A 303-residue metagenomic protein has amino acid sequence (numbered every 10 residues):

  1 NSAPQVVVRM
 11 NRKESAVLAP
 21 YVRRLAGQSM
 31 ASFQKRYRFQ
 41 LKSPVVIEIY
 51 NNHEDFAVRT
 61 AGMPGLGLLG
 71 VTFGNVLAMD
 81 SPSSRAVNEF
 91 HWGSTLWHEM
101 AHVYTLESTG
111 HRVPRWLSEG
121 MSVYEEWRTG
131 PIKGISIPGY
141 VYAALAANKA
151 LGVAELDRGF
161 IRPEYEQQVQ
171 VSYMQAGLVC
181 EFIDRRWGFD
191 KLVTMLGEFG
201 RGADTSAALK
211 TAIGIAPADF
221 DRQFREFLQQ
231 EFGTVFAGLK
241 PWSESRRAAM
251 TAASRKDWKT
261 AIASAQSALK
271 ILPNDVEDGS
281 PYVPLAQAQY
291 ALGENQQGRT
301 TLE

Functional and structural regions predicted by a protein language model:
S2-P114, E125-G134, Y142-A150, A154-S172 (+2 more regions): Juxtacatalytic substrate-recognition/specificity segment
Q5-R9, Q167-V171, G197-E303: Beta/coil-rich, acidic/histidine-enriched accessory regions frequently appended to metallopeptidases
K42, R112, W116-L117, D190-K191 (+1 more regions): Alpha-helix N-cap and coil->helix boundary residues
E107, R128, F182-R186, E198: Active-site catalytic microenvironments for nucleophilic, acid-base chemistry
E119-W127, D190-D204: Acidic helix/loop microenvironments that form the catalytic cleft of cell-wall polysaccharide enzymes
I132-K133, I183-T194: Substrate-binding/catalytic groove segments of enzymes that remodel or degrade extracellular structural polymers
